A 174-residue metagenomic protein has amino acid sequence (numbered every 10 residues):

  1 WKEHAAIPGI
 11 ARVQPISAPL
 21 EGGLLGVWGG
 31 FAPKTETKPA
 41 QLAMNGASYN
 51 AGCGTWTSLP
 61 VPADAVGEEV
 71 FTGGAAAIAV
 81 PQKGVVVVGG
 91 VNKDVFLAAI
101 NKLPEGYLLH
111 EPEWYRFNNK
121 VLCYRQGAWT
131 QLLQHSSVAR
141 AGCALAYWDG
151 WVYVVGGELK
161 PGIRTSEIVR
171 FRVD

Functional and structural regions predicted by a protein language model:
W1-D174: Kelch-like beta-propeller repeat domains
